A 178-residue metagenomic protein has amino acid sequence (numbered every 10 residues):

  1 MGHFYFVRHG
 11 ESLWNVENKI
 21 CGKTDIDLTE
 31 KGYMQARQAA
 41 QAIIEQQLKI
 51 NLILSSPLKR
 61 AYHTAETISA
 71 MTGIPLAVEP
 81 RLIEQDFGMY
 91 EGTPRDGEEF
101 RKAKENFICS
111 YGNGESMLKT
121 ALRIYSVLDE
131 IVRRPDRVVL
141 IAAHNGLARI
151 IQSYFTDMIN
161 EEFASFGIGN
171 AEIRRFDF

Functional and structural regions predicted by a protein language model:
G2, K49-N51, P135-V139: Short coil/turn segments at beta-strand junctions that form active-site/ligand-binding loops
H3-H9, I141-A142: Short, hydrophobic/glycine-enriched beta-strand segments
V7, E11-I74, E115: Active-site-proximal alpha-helix that buttresses catalytic centers in soluble enzyme cores
E11, K59, L82-I83, G146: Catalytic metal-binding/acid-base residues of hydrolase active sites
V16-K19, A65, G88-G92, Y154: Short aromatic-enriched loop/helix-cap "lid" or pocket-rim segments at secondary-structure transitions that line
S55-S56, L122, A142-A143: Short beta-strand scaffold positions
Y62, A70, Y125-F178: Active-site-adjacent alpha-helix immediately C-terminal to a catalytic or transition-state-stabilizing loop
A70-Y125: Phosphate-handling substructures
